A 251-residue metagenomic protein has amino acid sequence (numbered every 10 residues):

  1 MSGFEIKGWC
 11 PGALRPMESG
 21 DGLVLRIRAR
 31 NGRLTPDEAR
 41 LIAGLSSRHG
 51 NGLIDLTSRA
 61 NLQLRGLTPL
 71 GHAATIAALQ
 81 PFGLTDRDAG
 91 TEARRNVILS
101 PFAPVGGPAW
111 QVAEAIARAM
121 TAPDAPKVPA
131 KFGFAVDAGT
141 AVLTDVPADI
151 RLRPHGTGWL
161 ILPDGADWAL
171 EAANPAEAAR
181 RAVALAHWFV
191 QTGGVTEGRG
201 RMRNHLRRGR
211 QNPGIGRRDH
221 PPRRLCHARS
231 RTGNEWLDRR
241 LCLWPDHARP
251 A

Functional and structural regions predicted by a protein language model:
M1-P16: Intrinsically disordered, low-complexity polar/charged tails and linkers
S2-G3, E18-L162, D167, A172-A176 (+2 more regions): Small-residue-enriched alpha-helical segments and adjacent helix-cap loops that form tight helix-helix packing
L14-P16, L152, S230: Short amphipathic beta-strand and strand-loop transition segments with alternating hydrophobic
L53-L56, A125-P129, V190-G209, P213 (+1 more regions): Flexible, glycine/charged-enriched surface loops at secondary-structure junctions
G83-D86, F189, G193: Conserved NTP-handling cores and scaffolds of large molecular machines
A179-T192: A conserved active-site cap/scaffold subdomain adjacent to cofactor or substrate pockets
R217-A251: Acidic, glycine-rich loop-and-beta core segments that form the ion-binding/anion-interacting portion of active sites
